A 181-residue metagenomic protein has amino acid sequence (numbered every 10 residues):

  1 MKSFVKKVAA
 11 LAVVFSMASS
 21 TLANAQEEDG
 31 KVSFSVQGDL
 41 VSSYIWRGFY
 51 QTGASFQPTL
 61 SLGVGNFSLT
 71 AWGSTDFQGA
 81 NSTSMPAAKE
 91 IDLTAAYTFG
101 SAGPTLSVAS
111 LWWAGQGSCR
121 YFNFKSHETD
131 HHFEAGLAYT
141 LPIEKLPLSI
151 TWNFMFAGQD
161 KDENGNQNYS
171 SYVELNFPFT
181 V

Functional and structural regions predicted by a protein language model:
M1-S33: Cleavable N-terminal export/targeting peptides
Q26-G79: Short glycine/proline- and aromatic-enriched beta-strand/turn motifs that initiate or cap beta-hairpins
G30-V32, T52-F56, A87-I91, T129-F133 (+1 more regions): Residues that define the transmembrane beta-barrel architecture of outer-membrane proteins
V36-G38, L60, L69-A71, A95 (+3 more regions): Membrane-embedded beta-strand positions of outer-membrane beta-barrel proteins
L40-Y44, V64-N66, G73-G79, F99-S101 (+5 more regions): Transmembrane beta-strands of outer-membrane beta-barrel pores
T59-S61, T94-A96, G136-T140, Y172-T180: Outer-membrane beta-barrel architecture
Q78-S101: Short hydrophobic interaction/assembly module
G79-M85, G117-E128, D160-N166: Flexible, solvent-exposed loop segments that connect beta-strands
